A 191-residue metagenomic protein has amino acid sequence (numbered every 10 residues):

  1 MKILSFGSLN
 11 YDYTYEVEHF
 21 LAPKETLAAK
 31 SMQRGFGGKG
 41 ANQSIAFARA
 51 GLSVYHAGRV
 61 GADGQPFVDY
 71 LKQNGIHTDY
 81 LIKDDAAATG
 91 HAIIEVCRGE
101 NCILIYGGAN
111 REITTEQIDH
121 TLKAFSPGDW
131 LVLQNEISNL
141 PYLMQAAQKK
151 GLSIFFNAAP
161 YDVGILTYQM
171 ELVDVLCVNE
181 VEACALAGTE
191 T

Functional and structural regions predicted by a protein language model:
M1-A57, P66-D69: Glycine-rich phosphate/adenosyl-contacting loop at the front of the ribokinase-like
M1-L9, D69-K83, E95-T191: Ribokinase/PfkB-type carbohydrate-kinase core domain
S5, G35-G38, H56-A62, A88-G90 (+2 more regions): Short glycine/serine/threonine-biased micro-segments
L27, S31-G38, N42, A62 (+4 more regions): Residues at secondary-structure transition points
A29, G40-S44, G64, G90 (+2 more regions): A general structural signal for well-ordered alpha-helical segments in protein cores
S31, Y55-A62, D79-T89, N157-A159: Beta-strand->loop->alpha-helix junctions that form or flank phosphate-binding loops in nucleotide-handling enzymes
